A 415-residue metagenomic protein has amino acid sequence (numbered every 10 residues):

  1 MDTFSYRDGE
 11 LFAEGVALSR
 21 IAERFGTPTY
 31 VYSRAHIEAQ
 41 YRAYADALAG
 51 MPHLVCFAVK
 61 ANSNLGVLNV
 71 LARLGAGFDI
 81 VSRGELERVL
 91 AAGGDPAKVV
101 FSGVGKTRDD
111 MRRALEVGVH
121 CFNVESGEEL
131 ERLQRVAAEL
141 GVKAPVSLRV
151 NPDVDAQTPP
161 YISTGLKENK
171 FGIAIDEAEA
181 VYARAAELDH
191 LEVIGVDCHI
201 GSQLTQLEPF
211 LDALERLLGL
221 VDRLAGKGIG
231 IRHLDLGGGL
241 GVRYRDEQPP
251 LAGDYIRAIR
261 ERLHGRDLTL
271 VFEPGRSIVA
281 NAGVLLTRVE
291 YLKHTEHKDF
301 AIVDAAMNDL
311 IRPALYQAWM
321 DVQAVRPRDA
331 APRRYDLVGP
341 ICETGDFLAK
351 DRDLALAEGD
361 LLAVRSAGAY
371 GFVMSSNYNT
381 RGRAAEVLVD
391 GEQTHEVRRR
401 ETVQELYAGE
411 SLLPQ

Functional and structural regions predicted by a protein language model:
M1-A144, L188-E192, G219-D222, G226 (+1 more regions): A charged N-terminal "starter" segment
A17, S33-H36, Q40, Y44 (+19 more regions): General structural feature for long, well-ordered alpha-helical segments within catalytic domains of soluble enzymes
I37, K60, S82, A114 (+7 more regions): Conserved, mostly hydrophobic/aromatic
P52-C56, G75-G77, P96-V100, C121 (+7 more regions): Structural preference for beta-strand elements that scaffold enzyme active sites
A58-N64, V81-G84, V104-K106, E125-G127 (+8 more regions): Active-site beta-loop-alpha junctions enriched in small/polar residues
L68, V89-L90, M111, L133-Q134 (+4 more regions): Short glycine-/acidic-enriched loop or helix-start segments at secondary-structure transitions that form or flank
V136, P152-K293, L348, N379-R381 (+1 more regions): Active-site loop/helix belt of alpha/beta enzymes
A258, D267-Q415: Charged (often Lys/Glu-rich) extended helix/loop segments that serve as interaction or gating elements
